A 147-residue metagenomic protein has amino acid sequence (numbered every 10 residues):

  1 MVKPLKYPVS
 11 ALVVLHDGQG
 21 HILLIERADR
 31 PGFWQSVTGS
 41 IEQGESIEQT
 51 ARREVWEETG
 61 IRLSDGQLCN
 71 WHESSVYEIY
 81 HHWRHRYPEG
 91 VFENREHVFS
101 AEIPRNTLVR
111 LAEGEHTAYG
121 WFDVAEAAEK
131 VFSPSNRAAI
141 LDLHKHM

Functional and structural regions predicted by a protein language model:
M1-I22: Conserved N-terminal beta-strand and adjoining loop/helix that marks the start of the Nudix/MutT-like hydrolase domain
L5, V14, E89-V91, L108-A112: Short secondary-structure boundary/capping segments
P8, P31, S36, F92-E96: Short connector loops at helix/strand junctions that flank enzyme active sites, especially segments positioning acidic
D17, H21-S64: Conserved Nudix-box catalytic region and its N-terminal flanking loop in Nudix hydrolases and closely related
R62-S74: A short coil-to-beta-strand element that immediately follows conserved catalytic motifs
S74-L108: Active-site-adjacent beta-strand/loop module that shapes the phosphate/pyrophosphate-binding cleft
V98-I103, V109-A139: NUDIX/MutT-family hydrolases
D142-M147: C-terminal alpha-helix
